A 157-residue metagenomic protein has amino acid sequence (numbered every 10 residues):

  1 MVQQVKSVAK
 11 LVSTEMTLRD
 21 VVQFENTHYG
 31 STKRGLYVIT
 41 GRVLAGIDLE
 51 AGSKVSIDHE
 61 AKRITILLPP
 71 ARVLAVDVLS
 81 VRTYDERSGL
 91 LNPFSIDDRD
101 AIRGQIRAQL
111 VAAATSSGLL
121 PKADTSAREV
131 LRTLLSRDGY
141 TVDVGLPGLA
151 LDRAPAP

Functional and structural regions predicted by a protein language model:
M1-P157: Domain-level marker for long, solvent-exposed, non-transmembrane regions
